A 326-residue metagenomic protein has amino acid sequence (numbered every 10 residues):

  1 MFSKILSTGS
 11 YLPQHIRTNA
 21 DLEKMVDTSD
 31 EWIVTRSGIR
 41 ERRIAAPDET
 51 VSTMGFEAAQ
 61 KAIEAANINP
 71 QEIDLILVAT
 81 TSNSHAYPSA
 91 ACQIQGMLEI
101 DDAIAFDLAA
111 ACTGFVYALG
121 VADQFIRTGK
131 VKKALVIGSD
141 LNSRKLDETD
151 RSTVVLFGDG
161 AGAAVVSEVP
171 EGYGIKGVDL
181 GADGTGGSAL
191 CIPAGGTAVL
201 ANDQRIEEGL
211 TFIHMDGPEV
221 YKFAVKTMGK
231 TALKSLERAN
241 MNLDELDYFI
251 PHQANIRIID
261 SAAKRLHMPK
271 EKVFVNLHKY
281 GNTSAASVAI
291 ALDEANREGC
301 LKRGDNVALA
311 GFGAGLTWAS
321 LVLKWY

Functional and structural regions predicted by a protein language model:
M1-P47, D150-K222, K226, K230 (+1 more regions): Condensing-enzyme catalytic core mediating Claisen C-C bond formation in acyl metabolism
I5-S7, I33, A62, I76 (+8 more regions): Buried hydrophobic positions in well-ordered alpha/beta secondary-structure cores of metabolic enzymes
S10-Y11, A79-H85, A110-F115, G138-S143 (+4 more regions): Acidic, glycine-rich active-site loops and adjacent beta-strand->loop/helix elements that engage anionic groups
V34-R36, R40-T53, T81-A134, A263-L292: Conserved catalytic cysteine-centered active-site region of acyl-thioester-dependent Claisen-condensing enzymes
A58-D74, K230-D247, A295-C300: Phosphate/pyrophosphate-binding loops at sites that engage ATP/ADP/AMP, CoA/4′-phosphopantetheine, polyphosphate
R127-A161: Flexible, glycine-rich active-site loops centered on histidine and acidic residues that chelate a metal or position
A224-G229, L243-L266: Active-site pocket-lining segment
I290-A310, L316-Y326: Catalytic phosphate/nucleotide-handling subdomain of diverse soluble enzymes
